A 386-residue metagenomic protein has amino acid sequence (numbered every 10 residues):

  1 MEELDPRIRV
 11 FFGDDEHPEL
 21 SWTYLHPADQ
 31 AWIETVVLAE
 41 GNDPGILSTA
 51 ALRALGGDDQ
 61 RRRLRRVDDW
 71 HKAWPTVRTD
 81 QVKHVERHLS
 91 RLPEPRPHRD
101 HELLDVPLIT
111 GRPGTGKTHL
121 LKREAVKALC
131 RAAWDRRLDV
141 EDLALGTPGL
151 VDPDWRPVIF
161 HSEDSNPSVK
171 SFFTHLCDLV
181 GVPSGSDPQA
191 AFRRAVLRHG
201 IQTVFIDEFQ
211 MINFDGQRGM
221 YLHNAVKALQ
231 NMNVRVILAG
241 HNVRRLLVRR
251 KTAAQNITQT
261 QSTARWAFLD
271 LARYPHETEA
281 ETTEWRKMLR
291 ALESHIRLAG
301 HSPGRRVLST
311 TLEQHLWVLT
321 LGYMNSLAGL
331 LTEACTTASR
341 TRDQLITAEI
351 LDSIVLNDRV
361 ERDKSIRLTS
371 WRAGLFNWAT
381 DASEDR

Functional and structural regions predicted by a protein language model:
E2-L52, P153, H276-R386: C-terminal alpha-helical "lid" subdomain
H71-P95: N-terminal pre-Walker A segment at the start of P-loop NTPase domains
H101-R123: Walker A/P-loop nucleotide-binding motif
K127-G146, G181-P183: Post-Walker A helix-loop "phosphate-sensing" segment adjacent to the P-loop in P-loop NTPases
G146-L150, G185-H199: Conserved alpha-helical scaffold flanking the Walker A/P-loop in AAA+ ATPase domains
D152-S184: Conserved NTP-binding/hydrolysis module of P-loop NTPases
A195-R218: Conserved P-loop NTPase "ATPase switch" module shared by AAA+ and STAND
M211-D215, G219-T311: The catalytic "switch" region of P-loop NTPases
